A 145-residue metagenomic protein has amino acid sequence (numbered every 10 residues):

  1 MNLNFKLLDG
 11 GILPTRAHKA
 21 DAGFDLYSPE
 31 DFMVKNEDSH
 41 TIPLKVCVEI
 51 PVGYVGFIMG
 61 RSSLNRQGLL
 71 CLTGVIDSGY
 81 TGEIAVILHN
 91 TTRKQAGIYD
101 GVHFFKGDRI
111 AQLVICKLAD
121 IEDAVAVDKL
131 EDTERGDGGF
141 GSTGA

Functional and structural regions predicted by a protein language model:
M1-A145: DUTPase catalytic domain/fold
